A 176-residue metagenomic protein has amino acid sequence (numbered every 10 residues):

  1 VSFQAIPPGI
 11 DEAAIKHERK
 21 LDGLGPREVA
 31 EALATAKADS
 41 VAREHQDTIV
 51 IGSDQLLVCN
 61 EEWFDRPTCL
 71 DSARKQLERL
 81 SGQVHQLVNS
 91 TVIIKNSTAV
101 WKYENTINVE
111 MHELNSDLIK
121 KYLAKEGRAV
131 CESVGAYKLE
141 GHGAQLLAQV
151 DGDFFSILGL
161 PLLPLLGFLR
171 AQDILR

Functional and structural regions predicted by a protein language model:
V1, A73, Q83, T106-R176: GST superfamily/GST-like fold recognition
V1-I49, D117, R170-R176: N-terminal polybasic phosphate/anion-binding patch
S2-A13, S90-T98, E132-A144: Mobile beta-alpha loop/short-helix "lid" or hinge segments that flank ligand
A34, D54, A73, T91 (+1 more regions): Residue-level signal for inorganic ion chemistry
T48-I49, H85-Q86, S90-V92, A129 (+1 more regions): Structural motif
Q55-H85, M111-E113: Active-site-adjacent loop/tail segments of enzyme domains
C59-E61, I94-T98, D151: Short acidic-glycine loop/turn motifs at beta-strand connectors
R74-L80, N89-I107: Anionic-ligand binding region
